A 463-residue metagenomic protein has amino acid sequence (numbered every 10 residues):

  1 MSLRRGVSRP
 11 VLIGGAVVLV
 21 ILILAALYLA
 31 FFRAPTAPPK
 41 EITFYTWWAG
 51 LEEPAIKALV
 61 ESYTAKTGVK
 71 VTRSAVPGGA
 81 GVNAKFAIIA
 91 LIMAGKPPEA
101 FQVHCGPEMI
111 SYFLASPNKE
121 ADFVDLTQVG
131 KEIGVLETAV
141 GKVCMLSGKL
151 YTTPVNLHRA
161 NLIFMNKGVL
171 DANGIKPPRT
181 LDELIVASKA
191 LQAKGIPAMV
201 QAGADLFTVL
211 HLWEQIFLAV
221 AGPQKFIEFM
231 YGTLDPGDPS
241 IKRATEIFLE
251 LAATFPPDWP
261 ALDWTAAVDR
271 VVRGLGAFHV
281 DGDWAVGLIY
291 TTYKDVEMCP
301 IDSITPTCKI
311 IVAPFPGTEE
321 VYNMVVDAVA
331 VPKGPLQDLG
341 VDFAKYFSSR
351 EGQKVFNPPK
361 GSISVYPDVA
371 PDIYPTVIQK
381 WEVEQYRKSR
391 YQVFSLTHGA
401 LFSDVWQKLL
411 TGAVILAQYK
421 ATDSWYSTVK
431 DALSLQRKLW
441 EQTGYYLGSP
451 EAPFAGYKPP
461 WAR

Functional and structural regions predicted by a protein language model:
L3-L19, L24-I110, G130, P177 (+3 more regions): Conserved N-terminal structural module of periplasmic/extracytoplasmic solute-binding proteins
R33-T43, T64-K66, S147-K149, D171 (+1 more regions): Immediate post-signal peptide segment of exported/extracytoplasmic ligand-binding proteins
E61, K66, A94, A172-N173 (+2 more regions): Extracytoplasmic/periplasmic substrate-recognition and gating elements
H104-N161, K176, I185, L212 (+2 more regions): Hinge/lid segment of periplasmic solute-binding proteins
V124-T138, K142, V220-R243, Y293-I310 (+2 more regions): Short, solvent-exposed loop/beta-turn-alpha elements that line the ligand-binding surface or hinge of extracytoplasmic
L146-V155, N161, I185-G232, G276: Extracytoplasmic/periplasmic solute-binding protein
S188-A190, M230-A261, F315: Glycine-centered hinge/linker elements that transmit conformational signals in sensory and ligand-binding systems
E228-M230, N323, S362-V365, Q379-E441: C-terminal capping/gating helix-and-loop segments adjacent to ligand/active sites or protein-protein/ligand interfaces
